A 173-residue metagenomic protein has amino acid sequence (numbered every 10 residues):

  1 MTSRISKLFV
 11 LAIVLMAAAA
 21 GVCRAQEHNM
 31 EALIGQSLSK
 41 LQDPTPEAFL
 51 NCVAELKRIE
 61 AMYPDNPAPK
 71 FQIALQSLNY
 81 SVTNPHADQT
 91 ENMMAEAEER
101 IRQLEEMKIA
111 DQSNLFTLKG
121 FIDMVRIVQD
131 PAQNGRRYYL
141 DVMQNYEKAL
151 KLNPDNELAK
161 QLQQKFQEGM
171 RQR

Functional and structural regions predicted by a protein language model:
M1-V10: Bacterial N-terminal signal peptides that target proteins for export
F9-A20: Bacterial N-terminal signal peptides
G21-A25: Sec/Tat signal peptide C-region and signal peptidase I cleavage site
Q26-K40, P64-N84, I109-D130, E157-Q172: Amphipathic alpha-helical repeat scaffolds of TPR domains
Q42-E55, D88-E99, Y138-Y139: Helix-turn-helix repeat elements of alpha-solenoid scaffolds
M62, M107-K108, L152: Structural marker of alpha-solenoid helical repeat scaffolds
